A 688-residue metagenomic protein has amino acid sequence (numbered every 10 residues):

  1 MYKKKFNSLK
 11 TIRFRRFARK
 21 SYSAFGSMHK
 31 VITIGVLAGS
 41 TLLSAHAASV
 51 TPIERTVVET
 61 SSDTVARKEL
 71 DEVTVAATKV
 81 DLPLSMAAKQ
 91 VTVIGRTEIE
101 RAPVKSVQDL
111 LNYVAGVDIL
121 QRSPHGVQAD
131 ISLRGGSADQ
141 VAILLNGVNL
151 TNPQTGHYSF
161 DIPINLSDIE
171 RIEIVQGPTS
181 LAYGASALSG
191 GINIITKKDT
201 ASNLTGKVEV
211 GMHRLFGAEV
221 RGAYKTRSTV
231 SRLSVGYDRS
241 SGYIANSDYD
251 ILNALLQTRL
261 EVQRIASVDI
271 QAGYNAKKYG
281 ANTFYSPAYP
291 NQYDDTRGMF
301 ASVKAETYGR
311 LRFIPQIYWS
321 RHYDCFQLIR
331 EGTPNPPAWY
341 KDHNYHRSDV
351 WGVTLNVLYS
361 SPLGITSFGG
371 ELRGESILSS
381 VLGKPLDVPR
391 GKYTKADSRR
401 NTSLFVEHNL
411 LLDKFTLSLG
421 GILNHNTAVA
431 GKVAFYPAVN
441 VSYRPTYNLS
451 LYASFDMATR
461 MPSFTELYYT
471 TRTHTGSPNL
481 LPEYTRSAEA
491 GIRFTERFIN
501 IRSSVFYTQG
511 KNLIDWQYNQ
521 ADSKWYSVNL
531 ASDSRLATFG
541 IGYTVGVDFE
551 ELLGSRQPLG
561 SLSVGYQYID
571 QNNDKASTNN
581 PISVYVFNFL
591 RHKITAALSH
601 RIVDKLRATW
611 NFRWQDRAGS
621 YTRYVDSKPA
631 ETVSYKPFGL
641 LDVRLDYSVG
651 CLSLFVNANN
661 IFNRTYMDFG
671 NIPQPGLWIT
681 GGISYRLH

Functional and structural regions predicted by a protein language model:
S49-E100, A138: Short, acidic, small-residue-rich periplasmic hinge/interaction motif at the N-terminus of Gram-negative outer-membrane
Q108, N112-V148, N152: Extracytoplasmic beta-strand/coil segments of soluble accessory domains associated with Gram-negative outer-membrane
D130, N149-Q176, I195-K197, L256: Short acidic/polar hinge/loop motifs at secondary-structure boundaries that mediate gating or recognition
T179, G190-G191, T196-Y224, S234-V235 (+1 more regions): Short strand-turn segments of transmembrane beta-barrel domains in outer membranes, especially the first one or two
S240-S247, I251, I265-V350: Flexible loop and strand-edge segments within Gram-negative outer membrane beta-barrel domains
R259-V262, N275, S442, A453-S454 (+2 more regions): Conserved C-terminal beta-signal and adjacent last beta-strands/turns of outer-membrane beta-barrel proteins
Y285-G309, H346-S348, D397, S450 (+3 more regions): Outer-membrane beta-barrel signature, preferentially recognizing the C-terminal barrel domain of Gram-negative
L411-T416, G431, Y507-Q509, L530-R623 (+1 more regions): Gram-negative outer-membrane beta-barrel transporters
